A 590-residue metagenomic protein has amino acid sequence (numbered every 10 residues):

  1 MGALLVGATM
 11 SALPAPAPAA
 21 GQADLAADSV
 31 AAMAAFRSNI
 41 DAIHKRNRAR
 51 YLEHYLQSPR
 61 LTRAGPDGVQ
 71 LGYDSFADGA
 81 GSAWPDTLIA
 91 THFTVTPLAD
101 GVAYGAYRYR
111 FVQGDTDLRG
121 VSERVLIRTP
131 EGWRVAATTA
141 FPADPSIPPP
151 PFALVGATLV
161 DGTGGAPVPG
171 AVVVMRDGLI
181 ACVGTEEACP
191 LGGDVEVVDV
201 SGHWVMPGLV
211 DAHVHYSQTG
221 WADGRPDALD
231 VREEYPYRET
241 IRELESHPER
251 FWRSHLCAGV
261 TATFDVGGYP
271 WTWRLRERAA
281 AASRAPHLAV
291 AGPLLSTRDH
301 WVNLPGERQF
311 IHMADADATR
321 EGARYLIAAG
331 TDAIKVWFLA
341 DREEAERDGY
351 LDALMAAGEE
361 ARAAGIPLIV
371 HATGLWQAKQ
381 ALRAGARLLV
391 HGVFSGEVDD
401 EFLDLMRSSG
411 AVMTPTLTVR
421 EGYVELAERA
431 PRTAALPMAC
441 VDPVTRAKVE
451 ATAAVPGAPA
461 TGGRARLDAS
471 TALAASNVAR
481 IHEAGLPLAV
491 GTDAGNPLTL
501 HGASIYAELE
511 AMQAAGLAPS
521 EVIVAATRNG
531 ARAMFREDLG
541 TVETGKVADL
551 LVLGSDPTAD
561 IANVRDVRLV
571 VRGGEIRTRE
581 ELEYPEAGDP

Functional and structural regions predicted by a protein language model:
A17-H54, P142-I147: Short, low-complexity N-terminal intrinsically disordered segments enriched in polar/charged residues
A31, D74-R119, I147: Surface-exposed, charged secondary-structure patches
R119-P145, I180: Short beta-strand edge/turn micro-motifs at domain boundaries
L159-V172, T185-E186, L500, A518-I523 (+1 more regions): Acidic, glycine-enriched loop/beta-strand segments at the rims of small-molecule binding/catalytic pockets
G164-M206: Histidine-rich, glycine-flanked metal-binding segment
W204-A279, R383-A384: Metal-associated gating/positioning segment near the N- to mid-region
E245-R274, A285-P293, T331-D341, P367 (+4 more regions): Divalent metal-dependent hydrolysis catalytic cores, especially in the metallo-beta-lactamase
E321-E344, V393-A515, P519, D589: Active-site neighborhoods of metal-dependent hydrolases
